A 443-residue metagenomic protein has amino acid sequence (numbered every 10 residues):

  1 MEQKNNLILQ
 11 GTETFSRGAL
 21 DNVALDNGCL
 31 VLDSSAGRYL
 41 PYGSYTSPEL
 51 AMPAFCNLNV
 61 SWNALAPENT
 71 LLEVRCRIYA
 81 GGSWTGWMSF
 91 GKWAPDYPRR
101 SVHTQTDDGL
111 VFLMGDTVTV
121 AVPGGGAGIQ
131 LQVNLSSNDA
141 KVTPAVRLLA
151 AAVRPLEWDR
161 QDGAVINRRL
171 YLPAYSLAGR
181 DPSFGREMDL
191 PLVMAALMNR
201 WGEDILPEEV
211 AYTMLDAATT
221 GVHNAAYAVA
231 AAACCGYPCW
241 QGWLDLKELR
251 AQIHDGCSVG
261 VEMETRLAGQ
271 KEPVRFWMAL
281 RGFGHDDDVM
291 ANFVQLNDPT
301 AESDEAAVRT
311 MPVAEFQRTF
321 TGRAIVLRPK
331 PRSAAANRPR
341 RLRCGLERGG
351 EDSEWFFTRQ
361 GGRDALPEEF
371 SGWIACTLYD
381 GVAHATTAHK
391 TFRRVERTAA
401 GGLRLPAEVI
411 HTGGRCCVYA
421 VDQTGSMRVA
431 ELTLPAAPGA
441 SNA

Functional and structural regions predicted by a protein language model:
K4-A19, A24, C29, D33 (+6 more regions): Noncatalytic regulatory segments and standalone regulatory/sensor domains
S35-A54: Short beta-strands within extracellular/lumenal beta-sheet-rich domains
R38, D204, E209-R338: Conserved active-site-adjacent core of cysteine acyl-enzyme catalytic domains
P53-A66: A short beta-strand element within beta-rich, extracytoplasmic domains of secreted/secretory-pathway proteins
A121-G126, A407-G414: Surface-exposed, short loops/turns at beta-strand junctions within beta-sandwich domains
G128, N134-G221, V289: Active-site-adjacent structural segments surrounding the nucleophilic cysteine of cysteine proteases and isopeptidases
Q132-N134, C417-V421: Extracellular recognition modules
S426-A436: Edge beta-strands of extracellular beta-sandwich domains
